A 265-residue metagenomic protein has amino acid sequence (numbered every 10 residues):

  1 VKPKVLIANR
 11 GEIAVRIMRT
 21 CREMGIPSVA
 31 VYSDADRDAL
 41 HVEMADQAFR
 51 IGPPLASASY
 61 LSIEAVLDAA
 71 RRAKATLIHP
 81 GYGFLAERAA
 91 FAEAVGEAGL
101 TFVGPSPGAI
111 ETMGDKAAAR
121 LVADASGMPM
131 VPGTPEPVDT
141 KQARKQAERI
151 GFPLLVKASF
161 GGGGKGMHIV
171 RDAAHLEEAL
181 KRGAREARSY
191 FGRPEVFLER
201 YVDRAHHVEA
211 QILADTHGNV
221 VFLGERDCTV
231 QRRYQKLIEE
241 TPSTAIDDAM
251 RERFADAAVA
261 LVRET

Functional and structural regions predicted by a protein language model:
V1-T265: N-terminal beta-alpha lobe that positions the nucleotide/phosphoryl donor in ATP/NTP-coupled carboxylate activation
